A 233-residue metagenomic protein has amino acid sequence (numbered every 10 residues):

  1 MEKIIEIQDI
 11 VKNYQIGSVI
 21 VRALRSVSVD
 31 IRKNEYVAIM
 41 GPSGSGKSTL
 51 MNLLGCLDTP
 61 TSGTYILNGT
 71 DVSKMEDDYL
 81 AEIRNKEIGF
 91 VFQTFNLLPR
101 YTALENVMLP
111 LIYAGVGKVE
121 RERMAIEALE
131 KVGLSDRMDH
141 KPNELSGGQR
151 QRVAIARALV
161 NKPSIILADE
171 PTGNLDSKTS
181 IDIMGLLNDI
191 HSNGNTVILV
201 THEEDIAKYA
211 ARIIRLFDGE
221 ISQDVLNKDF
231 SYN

Functional and structural regions predicted by a protein language model:
E2-L216: ABC family nucleotide-binding domain
E220-N233: Conserved beta-strand-loop-alpha-helix hinge in the C-terminal portion of ABC ATPase nucleotide-binding domains
